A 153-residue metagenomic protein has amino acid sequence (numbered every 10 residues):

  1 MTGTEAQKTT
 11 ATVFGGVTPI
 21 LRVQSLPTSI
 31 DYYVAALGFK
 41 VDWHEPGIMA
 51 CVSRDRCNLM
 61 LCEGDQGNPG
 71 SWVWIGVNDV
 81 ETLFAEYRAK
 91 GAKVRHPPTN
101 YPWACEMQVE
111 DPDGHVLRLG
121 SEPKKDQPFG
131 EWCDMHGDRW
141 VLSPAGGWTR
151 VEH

Functional and structural regions predicted by a protein language model:
M1-I30, S71-V73, E122-H153: N-terminal beta-strand motif that seeds the catalytic metal site of vicinal oxygen chelate
A11-G16, G47-M60, E110, D134 (+1 more regions): C-terminal "cap" of GNAT-fold acetyltransferases
G16-Q24, S53, G64-K90, C105-E110: Vicinal oxygen chelate
I20-R22, C62, N100, Q108 (+1 more regions): Short beta->alpha transition motifs characteristic of CBS
S29-V34, Y87, D111-G114: Conserved active-site tyrosine of GNAT-family acetyltransferases
A35-V41, A92: Conserved acetyl-CoA-binding loop of GNAT-fold acetyltransferases
K40-S71, V116-E122: Conserved short beta-strand elements that form part of the metal-binding/catalytic scaffold of enzyme active sites
E45, P102-A104: Short, small/polar residue-rich loop motifs at catalytic or cofactor-binding pockets
